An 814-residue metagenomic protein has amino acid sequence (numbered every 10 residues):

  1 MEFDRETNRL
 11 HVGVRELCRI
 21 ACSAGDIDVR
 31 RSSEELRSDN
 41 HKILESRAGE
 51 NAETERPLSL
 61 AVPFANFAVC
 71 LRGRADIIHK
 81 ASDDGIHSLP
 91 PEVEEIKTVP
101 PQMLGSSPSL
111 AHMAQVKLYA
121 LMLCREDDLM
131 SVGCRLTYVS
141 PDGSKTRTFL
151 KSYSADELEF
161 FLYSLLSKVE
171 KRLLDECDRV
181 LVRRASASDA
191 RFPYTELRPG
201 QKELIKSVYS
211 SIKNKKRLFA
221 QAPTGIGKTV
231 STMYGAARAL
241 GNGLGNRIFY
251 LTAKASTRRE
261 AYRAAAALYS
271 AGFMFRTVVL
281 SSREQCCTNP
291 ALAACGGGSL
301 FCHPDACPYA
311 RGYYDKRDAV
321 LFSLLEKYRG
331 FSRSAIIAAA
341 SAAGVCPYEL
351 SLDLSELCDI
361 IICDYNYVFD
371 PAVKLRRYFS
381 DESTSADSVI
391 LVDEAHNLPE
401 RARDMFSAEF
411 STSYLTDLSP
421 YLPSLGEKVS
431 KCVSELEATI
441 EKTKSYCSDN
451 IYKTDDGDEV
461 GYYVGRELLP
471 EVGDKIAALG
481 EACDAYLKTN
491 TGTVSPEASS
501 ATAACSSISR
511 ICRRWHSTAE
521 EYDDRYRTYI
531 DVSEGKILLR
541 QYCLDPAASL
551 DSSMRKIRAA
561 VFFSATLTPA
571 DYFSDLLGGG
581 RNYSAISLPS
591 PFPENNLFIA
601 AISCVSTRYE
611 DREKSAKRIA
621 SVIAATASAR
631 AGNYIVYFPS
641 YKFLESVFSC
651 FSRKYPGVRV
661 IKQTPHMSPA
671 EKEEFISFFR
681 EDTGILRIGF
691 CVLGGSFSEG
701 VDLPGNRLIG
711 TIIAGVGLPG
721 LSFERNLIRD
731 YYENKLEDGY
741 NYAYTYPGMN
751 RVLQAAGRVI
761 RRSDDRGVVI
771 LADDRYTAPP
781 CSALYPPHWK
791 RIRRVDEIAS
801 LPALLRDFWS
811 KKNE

Functional and structural regions predicted by a protein language model:
M1-A81, A114: Metal-dependent nuclease catalytic cores that hydrolyze phosphodiester bonds in DNA/RNA, characterized by
L60-L162: Mg2+/Mn2+-dependent nuclease catalytic core
R179-Q221: Conserved pre-motif I regulatory segment
A185, R191, L244-I361, F369 (+3 more regions): A substrate-engagement module of RecA-like helicase motors
K213-G235: Walker A/P-loop
R259, S341-I360, D364-A478, A565-G579 (+1 more regions): Signature of the SF2 helicase/ATPase Hel1-core->accessory helical subdomain module
I336-I361, A372-S380, A485-S606, K614-S615 (+3 more regions): A contiguous, basic/glycine-rich beta-loop/short-helix subdomain that forms a polymer-engagement track
S603-K614, P665-Y776: Conserved RecA-like P-loop NTPase helicase motor core
